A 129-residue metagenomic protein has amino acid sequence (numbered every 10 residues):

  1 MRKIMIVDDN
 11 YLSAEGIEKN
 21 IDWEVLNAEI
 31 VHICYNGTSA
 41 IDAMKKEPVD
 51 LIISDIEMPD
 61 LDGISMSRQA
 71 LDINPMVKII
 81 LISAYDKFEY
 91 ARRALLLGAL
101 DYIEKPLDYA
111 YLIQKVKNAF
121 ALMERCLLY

Functional and structural regions predicted by a protein language model:
R2-S13, I17-E18, I52: Conserved acidic segment of CheY-like receiver
K3, I30, K78: Residues at the starts of beta-strands that form the adenosine-phosphate
V25-V31: A generic structural motif
V31-T38: Conserved Asp/Asn-Gly motif in the active-site loop of CheY-like receiver
I41-Y129: CheY-like receiver
